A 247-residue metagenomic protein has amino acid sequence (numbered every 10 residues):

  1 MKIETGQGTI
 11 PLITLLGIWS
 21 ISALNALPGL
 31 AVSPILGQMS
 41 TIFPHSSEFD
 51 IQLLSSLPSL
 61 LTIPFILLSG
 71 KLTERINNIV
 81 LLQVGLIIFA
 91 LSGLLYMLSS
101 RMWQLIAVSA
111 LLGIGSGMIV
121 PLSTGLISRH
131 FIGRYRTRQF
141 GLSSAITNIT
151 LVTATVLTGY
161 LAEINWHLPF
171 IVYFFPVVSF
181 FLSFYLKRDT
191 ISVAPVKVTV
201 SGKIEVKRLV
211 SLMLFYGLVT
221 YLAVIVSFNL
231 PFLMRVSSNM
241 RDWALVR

Functional and structural regions predicted by a protein language model:
G8-A31, E205-L222: Pair of pore-lining "gating" transmembrane helices in MFS-fold secondary transporters
I13-E48, V226-P231: Extracytoplasmic
L30, P58-L67, L151-V152: Residue-level signature of mid-helix packing/kink "hotspots" within the transmembrane helices of 12-pass Major
P64-W103: Conserved MFS/SLC helix-loop-helix module at the cytosolic interface between two early adjacent transmembrane helices
W103-S109, L212: Short hydrophobic/alpha-helical segments at membrane-entry points of transmembrane helices in Major Facilitator
A110-I146: Cytoplasmic helix-loop-helix junction between adjacent transmembrane helices in 12-TM secondary transporters
G133-Y135, L142-Y185: Helix-loop-helix hairpin linking two adjacent transmembrane segments in secondary transporters
S211-R247: Extracytoplasmic gate region of multi-pass secondary transporters
